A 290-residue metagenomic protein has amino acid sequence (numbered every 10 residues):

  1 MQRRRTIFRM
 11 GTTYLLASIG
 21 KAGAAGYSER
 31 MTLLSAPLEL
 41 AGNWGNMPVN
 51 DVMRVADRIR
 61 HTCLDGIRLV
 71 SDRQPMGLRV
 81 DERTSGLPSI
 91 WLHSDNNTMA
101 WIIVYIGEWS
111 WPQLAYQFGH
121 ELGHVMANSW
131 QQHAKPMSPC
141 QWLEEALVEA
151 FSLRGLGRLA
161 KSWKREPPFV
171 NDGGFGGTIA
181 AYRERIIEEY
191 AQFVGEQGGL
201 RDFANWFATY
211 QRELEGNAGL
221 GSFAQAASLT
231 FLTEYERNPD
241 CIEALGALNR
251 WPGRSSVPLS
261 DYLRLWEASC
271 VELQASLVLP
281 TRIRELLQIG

Functional and structural regions predicted by a protein language model:
M1-Y14: N-terminal secretory signal peptides and thylakoid transit peptides that target proteins across membranes
L15, A191-G290: Pan-zinc metallopeptidase signature
A22-A25: Boundary at the C-terminal end of the N-terminal hydrophobic targeting segment
A36-W111, L287-G290: Auxiliary, metal-adjacent structural segments of Zn-dependent hydrolase domains
L64, R68, A127, S152-K161 (+1 more regions): Sec-exported extracytoplasmic/periplasmic mature domains
S71-V80, Q132, P136, L159-N171 (+1 more regions): Surface-exposed patches in mature extracellular/periplasmic domains of secreted proteins
Y116-Q132, E149, L153: Active-site recognition of the HExxH zinc-binding catalytic motif
S138-Y190: Post-HExxH zinc-binding segment in Zn-dependent metallohydrolases
